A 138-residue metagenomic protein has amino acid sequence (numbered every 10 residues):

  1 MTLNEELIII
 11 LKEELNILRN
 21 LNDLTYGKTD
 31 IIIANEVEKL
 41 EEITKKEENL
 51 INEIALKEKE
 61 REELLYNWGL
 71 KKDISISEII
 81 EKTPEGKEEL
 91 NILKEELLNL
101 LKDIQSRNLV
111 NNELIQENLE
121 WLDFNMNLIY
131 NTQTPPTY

Functional and structural regions predicted by a protein language model:
M1-E81: Extended, charge-rich alpha-helical scaffolding segments
E78-Y138: Short terminal interaction segments
